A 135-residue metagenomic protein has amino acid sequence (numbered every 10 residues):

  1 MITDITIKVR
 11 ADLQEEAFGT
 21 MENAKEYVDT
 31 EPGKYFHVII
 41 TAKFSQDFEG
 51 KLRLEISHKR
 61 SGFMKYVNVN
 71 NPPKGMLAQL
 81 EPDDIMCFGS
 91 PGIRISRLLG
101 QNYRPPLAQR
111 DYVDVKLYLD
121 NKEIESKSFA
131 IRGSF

Functional and structural regions predicted by a protein language model:
M1-I39, K59-M64: Short, compositionally biased P/S/T/A/G/V-rich stretches that sit at domain boundaries
A11-L13, A42-Q46, H58-R60, L99 (+1 more regions): Beta-strand elements of well-folded, non-transmembrane domains
K43-K51, Y66-N68: A short beta-turn/strand-edge loop motif at beta-sheet boundaries
R53-S57, K116: Beta-strand signatures of extracellular beta-sandwich domains
S61-N70, E123-S126: Surface-exposed loop/edge segments in extracytoplasmic proteins
K74-Q109: Short, solvent-exposed, Trp/other aromatic-anchored flexible loops in extracytoplasmic proteins
P105-E123: Internal, hydrophobic beta-strand segments that form the core of beta-sheet-rich folds
K122-F135: Short beta-strand elements
